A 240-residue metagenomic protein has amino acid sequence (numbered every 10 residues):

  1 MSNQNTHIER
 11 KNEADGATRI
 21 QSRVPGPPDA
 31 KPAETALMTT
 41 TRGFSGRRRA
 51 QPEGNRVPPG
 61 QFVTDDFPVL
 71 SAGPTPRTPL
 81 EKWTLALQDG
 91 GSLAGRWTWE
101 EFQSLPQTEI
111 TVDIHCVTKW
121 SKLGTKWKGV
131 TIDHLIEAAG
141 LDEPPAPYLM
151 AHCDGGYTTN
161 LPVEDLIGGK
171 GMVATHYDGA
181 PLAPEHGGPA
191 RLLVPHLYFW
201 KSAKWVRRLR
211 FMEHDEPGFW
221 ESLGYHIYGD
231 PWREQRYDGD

Functional and structural regions predicted by a protein language model:
M1-L85, G90, A138-D240: Extended, aromatic/histidine-rich regions of cofactor-dependent oxidoreductases associated with respiratory
A72-W127: A glycine-rich, hydrophobic loop/mini-helix early in the fold
T98-E100, D133-L135, H176: Short acidic (Asp/Glu) patches
E109-L161: Mid-length scaffold segments of soluble, non-membrane domains
